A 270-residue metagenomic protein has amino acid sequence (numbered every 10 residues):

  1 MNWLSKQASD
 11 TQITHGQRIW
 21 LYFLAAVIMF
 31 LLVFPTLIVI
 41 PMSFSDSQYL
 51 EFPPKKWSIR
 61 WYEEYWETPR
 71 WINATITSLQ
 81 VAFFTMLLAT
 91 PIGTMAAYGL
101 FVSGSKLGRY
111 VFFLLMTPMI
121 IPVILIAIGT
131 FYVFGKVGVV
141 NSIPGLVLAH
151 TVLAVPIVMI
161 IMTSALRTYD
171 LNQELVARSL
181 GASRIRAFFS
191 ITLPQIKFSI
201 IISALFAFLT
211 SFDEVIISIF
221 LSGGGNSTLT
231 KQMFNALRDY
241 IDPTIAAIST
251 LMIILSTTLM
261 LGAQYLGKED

Functional and structural regions predicted by a protein language model:
M1-Q12, G16-F23, T163-E174, R178 (+2 more regions): C-terminal transmembrane helix and the adjacent membrane-cytosol boundary/short C-terminal tail of inner/organellar
N2-T14, F83-L115, Y132, F188 (+1 more regions): Transmembrane-helix boundary motif in ABC transporter permease subunits
S5, T11, L50, P54 (+5 more regions): Membrane-interfacial helix termini and adjacent extracytoplasmic/periplasmic loops of multi-pass transporters
T11-R18, Y62-R70, F212-A263: Interhelical loop and adjacent transmembrane-helix boundary motif in polytopic membrane transport permeases
F23-L24, L32-T36, M159-T163, D170-L171 (+1 more regions): Transmembrane alpha-helices
F34-P69, S222-G224: Short membrane-interfacial helix/loop motifs at transmembrane-helix boundaries
V39-Q48, H150, S199-F234: Non-cytoplasmic
N73-T77, G129-I157, I161, S199-I200 (+2 more regions): Loop-to-helix entry region at the N-terminal start of transmembrane alpha-helices in multi-pass membrane transporters
